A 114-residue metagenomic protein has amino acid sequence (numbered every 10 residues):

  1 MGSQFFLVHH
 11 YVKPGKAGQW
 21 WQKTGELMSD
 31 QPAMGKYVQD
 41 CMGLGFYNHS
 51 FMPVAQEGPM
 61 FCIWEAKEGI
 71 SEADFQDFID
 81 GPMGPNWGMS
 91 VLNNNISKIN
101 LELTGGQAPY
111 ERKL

Functional and structural regions predicted by a protein language model:
M1-P59, E65-D77, N95-L114: Short S/T/G/P-rich N-terminal loop/turn motif that feeds into the first structured element of a domain
D80-S90: A common structural junction motif
